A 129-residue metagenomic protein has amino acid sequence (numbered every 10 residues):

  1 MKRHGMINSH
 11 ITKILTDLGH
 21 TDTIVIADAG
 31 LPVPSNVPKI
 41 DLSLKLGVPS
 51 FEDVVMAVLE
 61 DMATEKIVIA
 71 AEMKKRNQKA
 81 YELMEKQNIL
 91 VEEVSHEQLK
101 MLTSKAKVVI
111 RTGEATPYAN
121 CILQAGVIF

Functional and structural regions predicted by a protein language model:
M1-N36, D41-S43: Long, hydrophobic N-terminal alpha-helical segment
N8-K13, H96, K105-V108: Glycine-rich, charged/polar anion/phosphate-binding loops that engage phosphate groups from diverse ligands
G19-D22, N36-V37, A63-T64, S104-A106 (+1 more regions): Short coil/turn connectors at secondary-structure junctions
V25-A27, I69, L90-H96, I110-T112 (+1 more regions): General beta-strand structural signal in soluble alpha/beta enzymes
V37-K66: A phosphate-binding glycine/aspartate-rich beta-alpha loop in the early core of alpha/beta enzymes
V37-S43, N88-V91, K107: Active-site regions of enzymes building and remodeling cell-envelope glycoconjugates
V58-L102: Mid-chain, well-packed structural core segment of small domains
V108-F129: C-terminal edge-of-domain segments
